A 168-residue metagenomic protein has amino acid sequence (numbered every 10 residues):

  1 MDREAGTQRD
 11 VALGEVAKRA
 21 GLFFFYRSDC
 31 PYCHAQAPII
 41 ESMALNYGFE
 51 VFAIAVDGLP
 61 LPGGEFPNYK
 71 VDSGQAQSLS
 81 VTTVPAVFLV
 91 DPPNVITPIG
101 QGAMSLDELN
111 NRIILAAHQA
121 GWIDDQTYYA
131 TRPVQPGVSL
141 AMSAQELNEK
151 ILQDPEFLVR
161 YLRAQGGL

Functional and structural regions predicted by a protein language model:
M1-A17, G121, Y128-R132: N-terminal leader/targeting and pre-domain segments
G14-C30: Short active-site neighborhood of thiol/selenol oxidoreductases, capturing the structured segment around
F23-F25, G48-D72: Thiol-based oxidoreductase modules, predominantly thioredoxin-like and allied folds used for disulfide exchange
R27-Y32, D57-P60, N94-V95: Solvent-exposed loop/turn segments at secondary-structure junctions within structured extracellular/periplasmic domains
S28-A35, T83-F88: C-type cytochrome heme c attachment motif
H34-G48: Typically the conserved alpha-helix immediately C-terminal to a functionally engaged Cys/Sec in thioredoxin-like
E65-V95: Short, internal strand/loop/helix patches that form the active-site neighborhood or redox-interaction surface
V81-T82, L89-V134, M142-G166: Non-catalytic, surface beta->alpha helical segment in thiol-disulfide oxidoreductase systems
